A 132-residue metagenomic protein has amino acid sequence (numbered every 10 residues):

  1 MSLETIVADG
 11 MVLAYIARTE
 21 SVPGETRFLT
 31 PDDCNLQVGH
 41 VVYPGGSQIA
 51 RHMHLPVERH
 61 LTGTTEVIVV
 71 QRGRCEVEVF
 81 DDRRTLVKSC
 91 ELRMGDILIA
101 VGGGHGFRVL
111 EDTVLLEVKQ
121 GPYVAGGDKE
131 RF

Functional and structural regions predicted by a protein language model:
M1-V42: A short, N-terminal "cap"/entry segment at the start of jelly-roll beta-barrel domains of the cupin/DSBH fold
L3-V7, G106-F132: Double-stranded beta-helix
V22, H40-T62: Conserved short histidine dyad/triad with adjacent acidic residue
P44, V70, R93, A100-V101 (+1 more regions): A short, compositionally biased micro-patch
P44-G45, G63-E78: Glycine- and acidic-residue-biased ligand/ion/polar-headgroup-sensing regions
R51, V77-E78, L98-A100, H105-L110 (+1 more regions): Short beta-strand His + acidic residue motifs that chelate non-heme Fe in jelly-roll/DSBH and cupin folds
D81-G102: Short acidic-glycine-tyrosine-enriched beta hairpin
